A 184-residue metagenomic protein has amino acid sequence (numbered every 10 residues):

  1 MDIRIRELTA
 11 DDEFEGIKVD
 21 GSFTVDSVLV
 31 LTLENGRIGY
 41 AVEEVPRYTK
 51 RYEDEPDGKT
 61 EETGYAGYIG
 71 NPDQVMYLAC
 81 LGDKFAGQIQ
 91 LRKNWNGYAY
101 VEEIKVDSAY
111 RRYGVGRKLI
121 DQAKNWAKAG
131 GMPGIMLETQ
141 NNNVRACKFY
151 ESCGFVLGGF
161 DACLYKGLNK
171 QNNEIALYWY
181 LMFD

Functional and structural regions predicted by a protein language model:
M1-R4: Extreme N-terminal starter segment of soluble prokaryotic enzymes
A10, K18-Y98, E102, D107-S108 (+3 more regions): Acetyl-CoA-dependent GNAT
C80, M136-E138: Residues within well-ordered beta-strands of beta-sheet-rich folds
V106, R112-A129, K148-S152: Conserved acetyl-CoA-binding loop-helix of GNAT-fold acetyltransferases
P133, Q140-C147, C153-V156, C163-D184: C-terminal "cap" of GNAT-fold acetyltransferases
